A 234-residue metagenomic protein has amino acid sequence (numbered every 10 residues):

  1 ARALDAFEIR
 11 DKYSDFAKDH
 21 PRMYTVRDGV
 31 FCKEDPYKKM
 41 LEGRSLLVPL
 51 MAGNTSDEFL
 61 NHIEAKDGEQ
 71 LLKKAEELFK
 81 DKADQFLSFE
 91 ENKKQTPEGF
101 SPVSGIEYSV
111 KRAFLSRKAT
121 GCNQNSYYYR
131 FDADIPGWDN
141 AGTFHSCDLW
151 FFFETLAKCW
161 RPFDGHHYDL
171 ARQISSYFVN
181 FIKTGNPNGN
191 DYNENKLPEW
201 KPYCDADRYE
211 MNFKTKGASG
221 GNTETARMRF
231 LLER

Functional and structural regions predicted by a protein language model:
A3-Y168, Y177, T184: Substrate-gating cap/lid region and adjacent catalytic-acid/histidine neighborhood within extracellular/lumenal
Y129-W138, N193-C204: Short, solvent-exposed turn/loop segments enriched in Gly/Ser/Thr/Pro and often Arg
I174: C-terminal catalytic lobe of FAD-dependent flavoproteins
T184-D191: Cytochrome P450 heme-binding "Cys pocket" and the immediately downstream C-terminal segment
P198-K216: C-terminal, flexible cofactor-proximal segment of oxidoreductases
T215-R234: Tryptophan-rich aromatic "cage" segments
